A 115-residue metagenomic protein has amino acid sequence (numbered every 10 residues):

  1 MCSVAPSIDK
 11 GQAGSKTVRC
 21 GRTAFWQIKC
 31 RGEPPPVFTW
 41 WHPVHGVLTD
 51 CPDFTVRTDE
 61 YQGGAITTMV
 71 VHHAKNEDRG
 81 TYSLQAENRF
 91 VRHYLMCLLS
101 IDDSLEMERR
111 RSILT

Functional and structural regions predicted by a protein language model:
M1-H42, G46-T115: Immunoglobulin-superfamily
